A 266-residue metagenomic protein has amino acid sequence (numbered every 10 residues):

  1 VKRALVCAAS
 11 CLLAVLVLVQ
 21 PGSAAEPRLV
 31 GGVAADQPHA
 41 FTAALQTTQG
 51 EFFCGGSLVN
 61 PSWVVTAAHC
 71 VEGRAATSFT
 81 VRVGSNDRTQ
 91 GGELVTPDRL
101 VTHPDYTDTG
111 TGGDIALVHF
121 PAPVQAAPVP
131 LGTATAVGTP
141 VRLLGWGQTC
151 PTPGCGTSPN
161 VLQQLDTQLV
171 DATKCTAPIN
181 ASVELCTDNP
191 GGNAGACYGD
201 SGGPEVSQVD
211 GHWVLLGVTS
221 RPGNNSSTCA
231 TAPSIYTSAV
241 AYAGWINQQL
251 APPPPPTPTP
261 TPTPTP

Functional and structural regions predicted by a protein language model:
V1-V65, G73-R74, S78-S85, P159-N160 (+2 more regions): Protease-domain processing segments flanking chymotrypsin-fold serine proteases, especially trypsin-like
R3, L58-V71, T80, Q164 (+2 more regions): C-terminal subregion of chymotrypsin/trypsin-like serine protease catalytic domains
Q37-F52, P123-P128, Q163-G203, V209-P233: Active-site region of chymotrypsin-like
L45-T48, L58-P61, A67-C70, V83-N86 (+5 more regions): Active-site-proximal beta-strand/loop segments in catalytic clefts of secreted hydrolases
G50, R88-G91, D108-G110, G154-C155 (+2 more regions): Short, solvent-exposed loop/turn segments that connect beta-strands within catalytic domains and beta-strand-rich
E72, T152, T157, A177 (+6 more regions): Disulfide-rich extracellular modules and peptides
A76, A136-G138, G156-T157, Q208-G217: Subtilisin-like serine protease catalytic core
D87, L94-V95, L100, G112-G192 (+1 more regions): Chymotrypsin/trypsin-fold serine protease catalytic domain
